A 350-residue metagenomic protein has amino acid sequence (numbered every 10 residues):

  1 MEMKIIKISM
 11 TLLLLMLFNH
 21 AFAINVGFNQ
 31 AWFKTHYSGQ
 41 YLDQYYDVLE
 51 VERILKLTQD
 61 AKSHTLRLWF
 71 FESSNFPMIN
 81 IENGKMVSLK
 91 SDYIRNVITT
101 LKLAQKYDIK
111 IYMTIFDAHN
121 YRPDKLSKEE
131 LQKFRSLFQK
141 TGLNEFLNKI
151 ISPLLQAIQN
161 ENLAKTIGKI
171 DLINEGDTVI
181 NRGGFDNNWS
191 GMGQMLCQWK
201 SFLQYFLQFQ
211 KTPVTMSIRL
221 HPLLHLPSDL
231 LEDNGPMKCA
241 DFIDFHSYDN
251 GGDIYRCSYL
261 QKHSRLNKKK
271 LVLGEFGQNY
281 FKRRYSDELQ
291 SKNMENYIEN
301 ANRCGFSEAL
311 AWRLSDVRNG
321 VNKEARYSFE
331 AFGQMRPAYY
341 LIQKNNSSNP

Functional and structural regions predicted by a protein language model:
M1-A23: Classical Sec-dependent N-terminal signal peptides that target proteins to the secretory pathway
F22-Q44: Boundary/entry segment of secreted carbohydrate-active catalytic domains
H36-Y46, F76-I94, Q132-F146, E175-T178 (+3 more regions): The substrate-binding groove and active-site-proximal loops of carbohydrate-active enzymes, especially glycoside
D47-D124, W189-T215: Aromatic-lined substrate-binding rim segments of carbohydrate-active enzymes
H119-Q156: Active-site-adjacent "subsite" loops/lids of carbohydrate-active enzymes
K149-K169, I173-S307, V321-A331: Extracellular glycoside hydrolase catalytic/binding regions
R318-P350: Extended, alpha-helix-rich binding/interface surfaces that flank or overlap catalytic cores and mediate recognition
